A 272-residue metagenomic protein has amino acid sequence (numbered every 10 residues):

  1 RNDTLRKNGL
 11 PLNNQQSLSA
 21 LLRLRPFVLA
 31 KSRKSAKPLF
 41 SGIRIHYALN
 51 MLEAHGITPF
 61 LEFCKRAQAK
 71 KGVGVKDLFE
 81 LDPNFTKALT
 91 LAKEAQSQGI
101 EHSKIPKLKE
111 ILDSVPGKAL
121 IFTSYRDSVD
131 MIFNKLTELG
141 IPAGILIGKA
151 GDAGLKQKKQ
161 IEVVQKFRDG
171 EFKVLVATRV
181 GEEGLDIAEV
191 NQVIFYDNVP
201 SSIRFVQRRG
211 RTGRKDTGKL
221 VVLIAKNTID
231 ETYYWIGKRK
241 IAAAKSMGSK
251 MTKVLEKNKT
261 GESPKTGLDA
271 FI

Functional and structural regions predicted by a protein language model:
R1-N134, E138: Helicase motor interdomain insertion/brace
L5-N8, I229-T232, I236-I272: C-terminal helicase lobe and adjacent C-terminal extensions/tails of nucleic-acid helicase motors
K118-F122, S128-R179: Conserved helicase ATPase core of P-loop NTP-dependent helicases/translocases
I147-G151, D197-S202, A225-K226: Short, acidic/turn-prone active-site loops that include or flank metal/cofactor- and phosphate-binding residues
A153-G154, G184-I187, S202-F205, I229-W235: Switch/connector loops and helix/strand junctions flanking conserved nucleotide-binding motifs in nucleotide-processing
V163, R204-R209: Short beta-alpha junctions and helix-cap segments that line functional grooves
V176, E183-N198, G218-I224: A short beta-strand element within the Helicase C-terminal
R209-K240: Conserved segment of the helicase C-terminal RecA-like domain
